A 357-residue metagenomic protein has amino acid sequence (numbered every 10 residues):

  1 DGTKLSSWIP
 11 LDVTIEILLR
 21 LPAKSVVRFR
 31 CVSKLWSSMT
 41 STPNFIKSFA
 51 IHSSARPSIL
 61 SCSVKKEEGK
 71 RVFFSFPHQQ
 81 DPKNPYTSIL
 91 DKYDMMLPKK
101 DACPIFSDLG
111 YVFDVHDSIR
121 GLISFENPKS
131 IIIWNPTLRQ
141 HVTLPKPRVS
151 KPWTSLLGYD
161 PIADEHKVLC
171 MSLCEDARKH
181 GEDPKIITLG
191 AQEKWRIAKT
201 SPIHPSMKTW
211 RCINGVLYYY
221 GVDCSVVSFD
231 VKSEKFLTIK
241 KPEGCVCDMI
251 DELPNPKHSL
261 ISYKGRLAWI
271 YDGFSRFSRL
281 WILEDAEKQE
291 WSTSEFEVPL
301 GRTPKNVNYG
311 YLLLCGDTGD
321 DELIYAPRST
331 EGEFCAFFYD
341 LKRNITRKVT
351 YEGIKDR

Functional and structural regions predicted by a protein language model:
D1-R357: Short, conserved recognition motifs on repeat-domain binding surfaces
